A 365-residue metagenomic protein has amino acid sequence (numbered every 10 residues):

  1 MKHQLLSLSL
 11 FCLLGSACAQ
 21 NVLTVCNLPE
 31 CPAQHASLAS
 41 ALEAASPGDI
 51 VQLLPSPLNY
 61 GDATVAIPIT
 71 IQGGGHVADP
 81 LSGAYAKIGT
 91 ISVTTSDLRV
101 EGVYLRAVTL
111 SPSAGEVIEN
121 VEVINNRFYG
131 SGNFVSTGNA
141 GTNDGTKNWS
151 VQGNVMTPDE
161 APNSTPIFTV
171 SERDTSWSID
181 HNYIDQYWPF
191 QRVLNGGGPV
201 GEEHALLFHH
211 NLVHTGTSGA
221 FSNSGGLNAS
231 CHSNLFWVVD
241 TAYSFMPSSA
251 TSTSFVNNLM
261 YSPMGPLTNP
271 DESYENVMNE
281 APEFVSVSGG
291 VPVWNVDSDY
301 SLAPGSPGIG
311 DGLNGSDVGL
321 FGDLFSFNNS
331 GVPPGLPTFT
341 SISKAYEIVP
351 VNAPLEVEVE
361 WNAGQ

Functional and structural regions predicted by a protein language model:
M1-V22: Bacterial Sec-dependent N-terminal signal peptides
N21-N59: Acidic Gly/Asp/Thr-rich repetitive segments characteristic of extracellular carbohydrate-active and adhesion proteins
L28-C31, D49, P55-L58, G75-A78 (+3 more regions): Acidic glycine-/aspartate-rich tracts in secreted/extracellular proteins
V51-L53, T70-G74, L98-G102, E122-N126 (+4 more regions): Well-ordered beta-strand segments characteristic of repetitive beta-sheet solenoids
D62, P68-S113, G130-G132, D159-E160: Right-handed parallel beta-helix/beta-spiral solenoid domain characteristic of secreted/periplasmic
A66, P112-G115, M156, P162-V296: Predominantly extracellular beta-rich ligand-binding scaffolds that present long acidic/polar faces for carbohydrate
Y274-P333: C-terminal accessory segments
V318-L355, E360-G364: Short, compositionally biased P/S/T/A/G/V-rich stretches that sit at domain boundaries
